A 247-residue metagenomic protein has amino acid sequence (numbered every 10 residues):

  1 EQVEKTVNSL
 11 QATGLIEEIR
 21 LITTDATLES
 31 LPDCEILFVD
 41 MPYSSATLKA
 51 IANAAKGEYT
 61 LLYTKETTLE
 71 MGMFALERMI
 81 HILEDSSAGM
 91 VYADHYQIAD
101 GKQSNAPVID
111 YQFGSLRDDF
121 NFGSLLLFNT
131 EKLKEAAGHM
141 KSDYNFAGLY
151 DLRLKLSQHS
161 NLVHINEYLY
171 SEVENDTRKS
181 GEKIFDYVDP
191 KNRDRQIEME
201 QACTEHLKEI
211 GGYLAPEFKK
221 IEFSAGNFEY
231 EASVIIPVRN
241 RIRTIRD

Functional and structural regions predicted by a protein language model:
E1-Q2, T13, I22-T24, S233-R241: A conserved hydrophobic helix/loop-capping motif in glycosyltransferases and polysaccharide synthases
K5-E17: Short, acidic, metal-binding catalytic loop of nucleotide-sugar glycosyltransferases
E18, D151, E231-I235: Cell-envelope/extracellular polymer assembly enzymes that use nucleotide-activated donors
G57-E70: Short beta-strand-to-loop acidic/aromatic patch adjacent to the donor-nucleotide binding site
T68, M73-N105: Conserved donor NDP-sugar-binding/catalytic core segment of glycosyltransferases
S104-K132: A recurrent flexible, glycine/aromatic-enriched loop bordering the glycosyltransferase active site that acts as
K132, D143-Y168, C203: A short, conserved alpha-helix in the catalytic core of glycosyltransferases
N166-D189, K219-K220: Active-site donor/metal-binding and catalytic loop motifs of nucleotide-sugar-dependent glycosylation enzymes
